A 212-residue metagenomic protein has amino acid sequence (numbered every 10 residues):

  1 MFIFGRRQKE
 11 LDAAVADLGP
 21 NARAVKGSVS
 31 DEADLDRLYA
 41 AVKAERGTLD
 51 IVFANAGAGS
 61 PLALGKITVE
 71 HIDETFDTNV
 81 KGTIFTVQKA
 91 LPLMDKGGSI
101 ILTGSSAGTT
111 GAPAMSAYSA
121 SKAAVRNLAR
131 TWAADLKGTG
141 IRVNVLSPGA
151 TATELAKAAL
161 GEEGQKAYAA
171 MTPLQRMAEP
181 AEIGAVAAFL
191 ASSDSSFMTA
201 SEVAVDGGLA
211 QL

Functional and structural regions predicted by a protein language model:
M1-A13: Conserved glycine-rich Rossmann-like NAD(P)H-binding loop of the short-chain dehydrogenase/reductase
A63-L64, T68-F76, A156, Y168: Substrate-binding pocket helix/loop in short-chain dehydrogenase/reductase
V87, S121, A129: Active-site helix of classical SDR
P92-L93, A134-G138, S196: Alpha-helical segment proximal to the catalytic Tyr-Lys
S105: Residue(s) in the substrate-gating loop at a strand-loop-helix junction that position the organic substrate next
T110, A188, T199-L212: Short C-terminal tail/terminal secondary-structure segment of NAD(P)H-dependent dehydrogenase/reductase domains
T172-I183, D194: A conserved structural motif in NAD(P)-dependent oxidoreductases
